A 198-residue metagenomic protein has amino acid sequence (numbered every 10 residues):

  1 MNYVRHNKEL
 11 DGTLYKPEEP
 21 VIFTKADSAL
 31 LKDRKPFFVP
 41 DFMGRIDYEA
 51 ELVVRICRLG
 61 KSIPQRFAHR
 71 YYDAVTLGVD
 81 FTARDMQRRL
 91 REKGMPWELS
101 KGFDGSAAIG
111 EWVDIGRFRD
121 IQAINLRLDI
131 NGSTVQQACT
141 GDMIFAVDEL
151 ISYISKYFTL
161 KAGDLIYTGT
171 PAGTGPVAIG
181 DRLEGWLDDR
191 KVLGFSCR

Functional and structural regions predicted by a protein language model:
M1-D73, G78, D85: Extended, compositionally biased flexible segments
H6-P17, I22, D33, T76 (+1 more regions): Catalytic-pocket segment enriched in acidic/His residues
